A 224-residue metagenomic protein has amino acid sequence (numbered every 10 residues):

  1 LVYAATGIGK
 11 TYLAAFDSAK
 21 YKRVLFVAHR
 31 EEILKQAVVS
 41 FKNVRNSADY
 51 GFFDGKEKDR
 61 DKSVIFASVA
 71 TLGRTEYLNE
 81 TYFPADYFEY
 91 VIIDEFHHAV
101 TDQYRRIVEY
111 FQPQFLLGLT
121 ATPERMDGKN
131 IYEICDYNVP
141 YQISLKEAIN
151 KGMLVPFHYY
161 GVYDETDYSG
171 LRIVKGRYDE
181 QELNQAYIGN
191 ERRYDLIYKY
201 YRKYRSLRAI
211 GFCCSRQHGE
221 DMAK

Functional and structural regions predicted by a protein language model:
L1-D17, F212: Walker A/P-loop
V24, E31-E57: Conserved helix-turn-beta segment of the N-terminal RecA-like "Helicase ATP-binding" lobe in SF1/SF2 helicases
V24-R30, R208-S215: Conserved RecA-like ASCE P-loop NTPase motor core of nucleic-acid helicases/translocases
G55-Y87, T101-R106: Conserved helix/coil segment N-terminal to the catalytic DExD/H
F88-V91, E95-H97, G219: Conserved Walker B
H97-Y159: Post-DEXD/H (motif II) to motif III coupling segment of the RecA-like Helicase ATP-binding lobe
V139-I210: Conserved interdomain linker/interface between the two RecA-like ATPase lobes of SF2 helicase motors
C213-K224: Conserved helicase motor "Helicase C" RecA-like lobe of SF1/SF2 P-loop NTPases
